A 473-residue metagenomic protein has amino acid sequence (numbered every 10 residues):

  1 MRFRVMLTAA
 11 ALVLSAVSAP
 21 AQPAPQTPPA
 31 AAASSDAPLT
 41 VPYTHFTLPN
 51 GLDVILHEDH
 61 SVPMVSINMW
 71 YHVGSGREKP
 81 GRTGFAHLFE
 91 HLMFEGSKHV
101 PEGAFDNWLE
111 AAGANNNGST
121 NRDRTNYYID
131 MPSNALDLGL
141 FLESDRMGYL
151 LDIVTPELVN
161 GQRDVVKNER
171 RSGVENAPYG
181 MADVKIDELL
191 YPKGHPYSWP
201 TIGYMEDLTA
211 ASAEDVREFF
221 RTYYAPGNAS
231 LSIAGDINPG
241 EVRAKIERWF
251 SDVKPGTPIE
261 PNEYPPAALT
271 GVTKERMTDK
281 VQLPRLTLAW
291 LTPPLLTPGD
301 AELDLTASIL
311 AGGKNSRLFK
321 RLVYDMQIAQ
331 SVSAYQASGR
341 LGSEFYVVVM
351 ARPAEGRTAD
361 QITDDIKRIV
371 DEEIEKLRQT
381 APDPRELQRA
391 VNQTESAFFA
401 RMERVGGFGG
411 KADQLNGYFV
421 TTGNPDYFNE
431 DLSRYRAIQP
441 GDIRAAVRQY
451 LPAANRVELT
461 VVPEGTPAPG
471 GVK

Functional and structural regions predicted by a protein language model:
M1-R4: Positively charged n-region of N-terminal signal peptides that target proteins for export
M6-A16: Bacterial N-terminal signal peptides
A19-P23: Boundary at the C-terminal end of the N-terminal hydrophobic targeting segment
P29, L151, K193, P226 (+3 more regions): An aromatic/glycine/proline-enriched structural segment found at the starts of mature extracellular/organellar domains
A30-S75: Mature N-terminal segment immediately following signal peptide/propeptide cleavage in secreted/periplasmic
H57, V62-P80, G84-L88, E102-Y149 (+6 more regions): M16 family metallopeptidases and their MPP-like homologs
E95-K98, G148-E157, G173, Q379-P382: Short, polar/flexible loop-turn hinges at active-site or ligand-entry regions and domain interfaces
